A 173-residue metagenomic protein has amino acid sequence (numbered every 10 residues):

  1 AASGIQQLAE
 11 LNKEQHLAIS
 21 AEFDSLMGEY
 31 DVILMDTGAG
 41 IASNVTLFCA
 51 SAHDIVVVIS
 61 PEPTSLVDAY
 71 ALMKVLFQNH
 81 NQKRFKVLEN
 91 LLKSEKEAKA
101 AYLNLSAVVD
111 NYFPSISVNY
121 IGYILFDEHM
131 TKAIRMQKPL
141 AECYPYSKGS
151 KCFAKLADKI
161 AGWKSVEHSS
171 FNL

Functional and structural regions predicted by a protein language model:
A1-G28, I134-M136: P-loop/Walker-type NTP enzyme "switch/lid" segment
I5, A39-I41, K138: Gly/Ser/Thr-rich helix-start
L8-L11, P61, A141, P145: Pocket-edge positions in alpha/beta enzyme catalytic cores
A18-A21, G28, V32, T37-G122: Conserved catalytic-core segment of NTP-binding enzymes
Q82-L173: C-terminal lobe/tail of nucleotide-utilizing enzymes
